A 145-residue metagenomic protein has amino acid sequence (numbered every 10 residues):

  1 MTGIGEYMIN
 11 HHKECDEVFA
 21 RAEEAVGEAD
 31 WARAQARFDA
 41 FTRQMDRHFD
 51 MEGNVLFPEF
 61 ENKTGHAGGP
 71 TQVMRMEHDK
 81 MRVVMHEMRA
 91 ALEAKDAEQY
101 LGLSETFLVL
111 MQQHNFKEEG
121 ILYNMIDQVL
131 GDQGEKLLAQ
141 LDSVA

Functional and structural regions predicted by a protein language model:
M1-A145: Small-residue-biased structural context
